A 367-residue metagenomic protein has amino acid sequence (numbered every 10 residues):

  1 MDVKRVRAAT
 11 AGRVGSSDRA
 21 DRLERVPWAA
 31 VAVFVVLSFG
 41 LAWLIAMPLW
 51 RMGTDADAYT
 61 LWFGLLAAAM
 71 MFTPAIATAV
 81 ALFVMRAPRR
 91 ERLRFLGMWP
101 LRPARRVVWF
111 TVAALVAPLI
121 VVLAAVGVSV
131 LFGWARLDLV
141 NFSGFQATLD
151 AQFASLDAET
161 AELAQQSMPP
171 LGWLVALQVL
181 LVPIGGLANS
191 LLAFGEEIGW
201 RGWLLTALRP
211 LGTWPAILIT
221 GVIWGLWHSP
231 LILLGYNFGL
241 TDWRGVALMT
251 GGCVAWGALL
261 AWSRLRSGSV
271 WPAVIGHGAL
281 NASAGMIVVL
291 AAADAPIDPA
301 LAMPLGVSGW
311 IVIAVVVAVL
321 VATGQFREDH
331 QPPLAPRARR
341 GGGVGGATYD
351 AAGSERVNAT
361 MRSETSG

Functional and structural regions predicted by a protein language model:
M1-W28: Short, Lys/Arg-rich, polar N-terminal cytosolic tail immediately upstream of the first transmembrane signal-anchor
A30-W43, A113-V121: Alpha-helical transmembrane segments
F39, A46, P74-A81, V121-L123 (+1 more regions): Hydrophobic core of alpha-helical transmembrane segments in multi-pass integral membrane proteins
A46-A67, L234-D242, M286-M303: Juxtamembrane/transmembrane-helix boundary motifs at the membrane-water interface
W50-A114, V128-T148, L191-L192, L265 (+1 more regions): Membrane-helix interface linkers and caps
F95-F194, I198, L205, R209-L211 (+2 more regions): Juxtamembrane helix-loop-helix connectors linking adjacent transmembrane helices in multi-pass membrane enzymes
F194-G221, L265-S269: Membrane-interface helix/loop boundary segments of multi-pass membrane proteins
G239-R244, G276-G367: C-terminal membrane module of polytopic membrane proteins
